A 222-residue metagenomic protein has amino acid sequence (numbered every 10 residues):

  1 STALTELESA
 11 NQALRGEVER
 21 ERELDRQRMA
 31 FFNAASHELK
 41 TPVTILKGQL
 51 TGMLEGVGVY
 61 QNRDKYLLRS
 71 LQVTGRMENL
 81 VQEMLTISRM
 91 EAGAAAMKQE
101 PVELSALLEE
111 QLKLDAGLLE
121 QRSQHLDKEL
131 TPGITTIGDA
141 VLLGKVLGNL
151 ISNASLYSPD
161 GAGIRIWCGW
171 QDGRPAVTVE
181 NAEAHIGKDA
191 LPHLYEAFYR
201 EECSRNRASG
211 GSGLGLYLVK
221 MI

Functional and structural regions predicted by a protein language model:
G16-E55: Primarily the dimerization/phosphotransfer
Q72-L80: Short alpha-helical segment of the dimerization/phosphotransfer core of two-component systems
A92-V102, A106, I137: Short flexible loop/turn segments at helix-to-beta-strand junctions within the C-terminal catalytic HATPase_c
K98-P101, E120, H125-T135: Conserved catalytic submotifs in the C-terminal HATPase_c
A154-S155: Short helix-loop "hinge" at the ATP-lid/N-box region of the Bergerat-fold HATPase_c
G161-G173: Short beta-strand/loop element within the Bergerat-fold HATPase_c
I186-R200: Short conserved segment of the HATPase_c
G210, G215, V219: Short alpha-helical Gxxx[C/S/T] motif in the catalytic ATP-binding
